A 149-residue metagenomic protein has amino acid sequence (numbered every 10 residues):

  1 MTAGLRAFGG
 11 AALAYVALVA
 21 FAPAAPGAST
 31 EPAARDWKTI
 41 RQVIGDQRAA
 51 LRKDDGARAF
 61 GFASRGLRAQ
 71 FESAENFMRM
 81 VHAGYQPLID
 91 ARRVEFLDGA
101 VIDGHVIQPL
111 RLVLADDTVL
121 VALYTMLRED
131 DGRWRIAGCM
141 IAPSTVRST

Functional and structural regions predicted by a protein language model:
M1-L5: N-terminal secretory signal peptides that target proteins for export/translocation
G10-A20: Bacterial N-terminal signal peptides
P23, D36-W37, T149: Intrinsically disordered, low-complexity polar segments enriched in Ser/Thr/Pro and acidic
A25-R35: Cleaved targeting-peptide boundary
E31, K38-G45, G56-D103: Short solvent-exposed beta->alpha transition segments
R48: Short basic-aromatic helix/loop recognition motifs at nucleic-acid and histone-peptide binding interfaces
D98-T149: Exposed beta-sheet edge and beta->alpha loop/turn motif
